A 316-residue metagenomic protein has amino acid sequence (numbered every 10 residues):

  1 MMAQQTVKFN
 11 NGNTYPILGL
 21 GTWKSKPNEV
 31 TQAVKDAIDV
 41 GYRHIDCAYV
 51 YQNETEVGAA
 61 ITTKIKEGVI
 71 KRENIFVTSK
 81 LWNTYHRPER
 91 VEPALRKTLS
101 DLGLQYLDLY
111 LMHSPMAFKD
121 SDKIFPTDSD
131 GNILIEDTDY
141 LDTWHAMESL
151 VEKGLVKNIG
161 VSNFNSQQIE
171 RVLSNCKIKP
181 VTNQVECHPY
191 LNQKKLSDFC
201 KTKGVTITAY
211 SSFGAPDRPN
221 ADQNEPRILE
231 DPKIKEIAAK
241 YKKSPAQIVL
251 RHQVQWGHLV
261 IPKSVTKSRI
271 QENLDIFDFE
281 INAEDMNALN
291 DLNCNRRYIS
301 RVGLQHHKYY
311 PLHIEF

Functional and structural regions predicted by a protein language model:
M1-I75, E89-P93, S212-D217, I314-F316: N-terminal binding-site loop/beta-alpha segment at the start of enzyme catalytic domains that lines or forms
G21, A48, Y110-H113, S162 (+1 more regions): Conserved residues at the C-terminal ends of beta-strands
H44, Y106-L109, N158, T182: Residues at the N-termini of beta-strands
T55-K66, L95-L99, M147, I169 (+1 more regions): Short, well-ordered amphipathic alpha-helices
T63-E73, L102-L104, E152-L155, C176-K179 (+1 more regions): Short helix-capping segments at alpha-helix termini
K71-Y85, L109-P115, Q184-C187: A short, structured active-site edge motif that brings together acidic residues
V91-M112, L150-K153: CE4/NodB-like, metal-dependent polysaccharide N-deacetylase domain that modifies extracellular/periplasmic N-acetylated
M116-F316: Beta/alpha (TIM)-barrel catalytic core signal, keyed to glycine-rich beta->alpha loops juxtaposed to Asp/Glu that bind
